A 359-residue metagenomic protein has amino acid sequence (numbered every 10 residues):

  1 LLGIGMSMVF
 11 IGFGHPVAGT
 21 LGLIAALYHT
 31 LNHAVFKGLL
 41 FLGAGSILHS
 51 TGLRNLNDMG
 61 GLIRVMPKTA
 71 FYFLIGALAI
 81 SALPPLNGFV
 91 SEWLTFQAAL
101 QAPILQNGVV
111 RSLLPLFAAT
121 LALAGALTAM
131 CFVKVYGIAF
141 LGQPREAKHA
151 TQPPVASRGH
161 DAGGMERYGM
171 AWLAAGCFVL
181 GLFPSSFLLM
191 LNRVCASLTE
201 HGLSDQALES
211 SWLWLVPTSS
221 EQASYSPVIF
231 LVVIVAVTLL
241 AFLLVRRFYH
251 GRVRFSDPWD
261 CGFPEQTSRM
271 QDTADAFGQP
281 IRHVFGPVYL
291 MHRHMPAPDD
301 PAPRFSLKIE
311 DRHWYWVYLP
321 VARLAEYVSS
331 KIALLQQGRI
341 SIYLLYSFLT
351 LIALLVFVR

Functional and structural regions predicted by a protein language model:
L1-L56: Alpha-helical multi-pass transmembrane bundles of energy-transducing inner-membrane proteins
L2-H15, S81-P84, F178-S186, L354-L355 (+1 more regions): Hydrophobic alpha-helical transmembrane segments in multi-pass integral membrane proteins
I4-A26, L100-F117, V358-R359: Helix-coil boundary and interhelical linker segments in multi-pass alpha-helical membrane proteins
K37-F41, L114-G159, M165, F230-F255: Predominantly late transmembrane helices and immediately cytosolic-facing juxtamembrane segments
G45-H49, Q97, V133, G137 (+5 more regions): Membrane-water interface at transmembrane helix exits
I47-P103, R111-A124, H149-V179, E265-S268: Interfacial and helix-entry/exit segments of alpha-helical transmembrane bundles in multi-pass inner-membrane proteins
A79, L83-E92, A122-K148, C177-L203: Transmembrane-helix bundle segments that line or gate the permeation/cavity pathway in multi-pass membrane proteins
P184-A236, L243-R359: Aromatic-capped, Gly/Pro-kinked transmembrane alpha-helices
